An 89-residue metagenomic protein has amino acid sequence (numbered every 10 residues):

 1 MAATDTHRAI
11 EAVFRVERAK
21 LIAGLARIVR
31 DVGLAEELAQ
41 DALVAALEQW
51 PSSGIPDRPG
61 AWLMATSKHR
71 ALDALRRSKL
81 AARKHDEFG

Functional and structural regions predicted by a protein language model:
A2-A23, V29, G33-E36: A short, charge-rich alpha-helical start-of-domain segment used by transcription regulators
A3, D41-P59, R77-K79: Sigma70-family region 2
V13, E17, L21, A42 (+1 more regions): Residue-level preference for hydrophobic side chains embedded in well-ordered alpha helices
G24, I28, A45, R70 (+1 more regions): Short alpha-helical functional segments enriched in proximate histidine and acidic residues
L25, A35-A46, T66: Short, small-hydrophobic-rich alpha-helical interface motif
V32-E36, P56-G60, M64: Alpha-helix N-cap/helix-initiation sites
K68-D86: Arg/Lys-rich amphipathic alpha helix in sigma70-family domain 2
